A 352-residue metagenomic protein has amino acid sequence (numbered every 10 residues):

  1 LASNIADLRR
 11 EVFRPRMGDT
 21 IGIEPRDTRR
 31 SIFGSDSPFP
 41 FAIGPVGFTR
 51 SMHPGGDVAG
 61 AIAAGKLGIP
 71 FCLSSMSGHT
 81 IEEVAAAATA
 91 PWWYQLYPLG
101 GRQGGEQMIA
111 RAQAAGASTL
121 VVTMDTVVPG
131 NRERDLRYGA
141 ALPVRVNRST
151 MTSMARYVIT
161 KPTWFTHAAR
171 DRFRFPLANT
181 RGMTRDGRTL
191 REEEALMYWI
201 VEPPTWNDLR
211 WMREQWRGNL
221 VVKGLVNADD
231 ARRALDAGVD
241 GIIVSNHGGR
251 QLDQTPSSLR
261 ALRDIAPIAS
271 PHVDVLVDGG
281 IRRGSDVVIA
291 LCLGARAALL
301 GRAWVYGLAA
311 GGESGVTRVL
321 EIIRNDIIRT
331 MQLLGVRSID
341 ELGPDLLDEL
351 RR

Functional and structural regions predicted by a protein language model:
L1, A6-R9, S257-V277, R282-R352: Alpha/beta catalytic cores of nucleotide-metabolism and tRNA/nucleoside-modifying enzymes
L1-G34, G139, P143-V146, M151-P204 (+2 more regions): An N-cap/entry alpha-helix motif that binds or orients negatively charged groups
L1-V128, I323-N325, L342-R351: N-terminal capping/small domains of soluble enzymes
F41-G44, F71-L73, W92-L96, L120 (+4 more regions): Hydrophobic faces of well-ordered beta-strands that scaffold small-molecule active sites in alpha/beta enzyme cores
I43, A64, V122, M212 (+4 more regions): Conserved, mostly hydrophobic/aromatic
G55, S75-G78, L99, P203 (+3 more regions): Glycine-rich beta-to-alpha transition loops that act as phosphate-gripper elements at the mouths of alpha/beta enzyme
K66-P70, A86-W92, A115-S118, Q215-N219 (+4 more regions): Glycine-enriched alpha-helix->loop->beta-strand junction motifs that scaffold or abut catalytic
E82-W93, V201-L220, D253-V277, I322-T330: Alpha-helix-loop-beta-strand connector modules within alpha/beta enzyme cores
